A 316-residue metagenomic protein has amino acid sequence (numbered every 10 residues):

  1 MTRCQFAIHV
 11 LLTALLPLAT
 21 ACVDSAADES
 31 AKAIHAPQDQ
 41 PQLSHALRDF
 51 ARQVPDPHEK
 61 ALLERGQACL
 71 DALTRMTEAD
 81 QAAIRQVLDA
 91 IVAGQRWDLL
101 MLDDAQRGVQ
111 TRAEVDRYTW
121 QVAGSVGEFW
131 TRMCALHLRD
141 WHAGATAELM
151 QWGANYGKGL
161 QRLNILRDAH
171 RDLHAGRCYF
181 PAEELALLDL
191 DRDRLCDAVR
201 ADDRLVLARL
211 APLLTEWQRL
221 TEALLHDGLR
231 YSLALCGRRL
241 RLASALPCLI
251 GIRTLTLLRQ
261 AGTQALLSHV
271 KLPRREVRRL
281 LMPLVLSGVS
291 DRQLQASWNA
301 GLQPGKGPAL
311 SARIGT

Functional and structural regions predicted by a protein language model:
M1-G159, R171-T316: Catalytic cores of Mg2+-dependent Asp-rich isoprenoid enzymes
N164-I165: Short, contiguous alpha-helical
